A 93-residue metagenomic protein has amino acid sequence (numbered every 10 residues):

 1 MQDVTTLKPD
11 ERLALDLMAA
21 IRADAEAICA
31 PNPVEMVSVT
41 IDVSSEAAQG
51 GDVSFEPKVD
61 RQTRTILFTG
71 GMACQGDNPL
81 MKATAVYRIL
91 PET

Functional and structural regions predicted by a protein language model:
M1-T93: Terminal targeting signals and extreme-terminal segments of soluble enzymes
